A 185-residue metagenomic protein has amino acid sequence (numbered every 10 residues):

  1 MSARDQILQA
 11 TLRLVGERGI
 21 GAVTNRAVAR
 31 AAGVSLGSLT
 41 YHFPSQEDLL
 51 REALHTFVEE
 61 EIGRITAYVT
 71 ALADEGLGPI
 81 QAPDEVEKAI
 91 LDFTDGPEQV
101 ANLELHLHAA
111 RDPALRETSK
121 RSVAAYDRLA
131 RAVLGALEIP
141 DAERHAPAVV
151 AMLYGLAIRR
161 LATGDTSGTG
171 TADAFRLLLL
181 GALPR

Functional and structural regions predicted by a protein language model:
A3-Q6, A10-E52: Helix-turn-helix
Q6, A10-E17, R64-A71, L105 (+1 more regions): Solvent-exposed, amphipathic alpha-helical segments
P44-D48, A73, A110, A114 (+3 more regions): Residues in soluble alpha-helical coiled-coils and helical-bundle/repeat scaffolds
H55-E61: Short, basic, alpha-helical segments at the C-terminal edge of helix-turn-helix-like DNA-binding modules
I62, D127-R131, A172, R176: An amphipathic alpha-helix signature
T66-Q99, V149, A172: Hydrophobic alpha-helical connector segments
D92-R116: Amphipathic alpha-helical segments used for helix-helix packing
L115-R116, K120-V123, G135-R185: Hydrophobic/aromatic-rich alpha-helical bundle segments in the mid-to-C-terminal region
